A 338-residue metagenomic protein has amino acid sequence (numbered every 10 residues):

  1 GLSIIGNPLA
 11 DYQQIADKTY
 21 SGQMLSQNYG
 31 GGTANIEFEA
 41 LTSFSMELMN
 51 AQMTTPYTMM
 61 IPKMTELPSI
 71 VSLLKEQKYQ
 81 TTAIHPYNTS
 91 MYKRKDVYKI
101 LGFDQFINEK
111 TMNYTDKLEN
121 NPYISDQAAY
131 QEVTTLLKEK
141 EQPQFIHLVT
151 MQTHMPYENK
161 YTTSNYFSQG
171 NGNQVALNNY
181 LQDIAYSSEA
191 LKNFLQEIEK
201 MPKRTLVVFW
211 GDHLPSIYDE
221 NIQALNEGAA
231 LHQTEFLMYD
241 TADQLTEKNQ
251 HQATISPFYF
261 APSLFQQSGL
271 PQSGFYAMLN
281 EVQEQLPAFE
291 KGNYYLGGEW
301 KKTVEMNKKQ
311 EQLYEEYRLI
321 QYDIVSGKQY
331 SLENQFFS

Functional and structural regions predicted by a protein language model:
G1-S338: Solvent-exposed soluble domains appended to multi-pass membrane proteins
